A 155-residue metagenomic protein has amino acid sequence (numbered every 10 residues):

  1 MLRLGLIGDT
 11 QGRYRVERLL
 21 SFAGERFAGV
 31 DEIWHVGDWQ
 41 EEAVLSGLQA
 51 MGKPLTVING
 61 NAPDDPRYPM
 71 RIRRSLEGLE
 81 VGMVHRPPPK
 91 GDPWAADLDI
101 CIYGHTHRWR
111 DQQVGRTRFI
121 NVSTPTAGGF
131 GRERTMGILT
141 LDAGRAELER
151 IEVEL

Functional and structural regions predicted by a protein language model:
M1-L55, P63-M70, R132-R134: N-terminal active-site segment of His-dependent metallophosphoesterases
G8-G12, D38-W39, G60-P63, R86-P88 (+2 more regions): Active-site metal-binding loops of divalent metal-dependent hydrolases
F22-R26, V44-S46, R71-I72, P88-D92 (+2 more regions): Short, flexible, glycine/charge-rich loop motifs used to bind or transfer phosphoryl groups or to couple energy/partner
T56, E77-E147: Conserved beta-sheet core of the metallophosphoesterase superfamily
L148-L155: Short, solvent-exposed aromatic-acidic interface loops
